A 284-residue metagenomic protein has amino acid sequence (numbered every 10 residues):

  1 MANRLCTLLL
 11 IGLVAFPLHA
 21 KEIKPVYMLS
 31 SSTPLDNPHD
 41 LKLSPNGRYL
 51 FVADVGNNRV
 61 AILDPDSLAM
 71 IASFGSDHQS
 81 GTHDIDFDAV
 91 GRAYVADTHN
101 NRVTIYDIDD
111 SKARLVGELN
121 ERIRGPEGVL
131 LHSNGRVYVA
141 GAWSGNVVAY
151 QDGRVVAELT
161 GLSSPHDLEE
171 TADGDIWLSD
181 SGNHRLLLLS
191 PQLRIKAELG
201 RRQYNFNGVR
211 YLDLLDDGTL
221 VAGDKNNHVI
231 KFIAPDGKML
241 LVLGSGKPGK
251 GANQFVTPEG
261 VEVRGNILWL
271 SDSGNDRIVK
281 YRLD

Functional and structural regions predicted by a protein language model:
C6-A15: Bacterial N-terminal signal peptides
P25-S32, A69-G75, K112-L119, R154-L159 (+2 more regions): A short beta-strand motif characteristic of beta-propeller blades
S32-P45, D77-A89, E121-S133, G161-A172 (+2 more regions): Beta-rich, blade/repeat-based domains predominating in secreted/periplasmic proteins but also intracellular
V52-G56, V95-N101, V139-W143, L178-H184 (+2 more regions): Conserved beta-strand positions in repeat-built beta-propeller and related beta-rich domains
D64-L68, D107-S111, Y150-R154, S190-R194 (+2 more regions): Short loop/turn segments that connect beta-strands within beta-propeller blades
T257-D284: Blade-level signature of beta-propeller repeat domains, shared across WD40, Kelch, NHL, RCC1 and BNR/Asp-box propellers
